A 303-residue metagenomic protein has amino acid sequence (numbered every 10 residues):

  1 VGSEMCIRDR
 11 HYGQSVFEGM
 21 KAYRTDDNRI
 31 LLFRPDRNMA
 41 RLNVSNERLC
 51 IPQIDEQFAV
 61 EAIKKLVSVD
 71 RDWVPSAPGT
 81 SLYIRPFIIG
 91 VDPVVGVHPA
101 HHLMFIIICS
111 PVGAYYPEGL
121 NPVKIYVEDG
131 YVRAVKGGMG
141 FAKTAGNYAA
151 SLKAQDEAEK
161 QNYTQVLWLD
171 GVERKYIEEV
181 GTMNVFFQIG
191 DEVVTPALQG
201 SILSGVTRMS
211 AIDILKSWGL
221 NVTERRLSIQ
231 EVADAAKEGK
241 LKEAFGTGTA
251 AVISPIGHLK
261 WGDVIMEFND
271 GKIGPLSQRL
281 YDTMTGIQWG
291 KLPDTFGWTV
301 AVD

Functional and structural regions predicted by a protein language model:
V1, Y23-N28, P35, V91 (+5 more regions): Short acidic-glycine loop/turn motifs at beta-strand connectors
G2-I7: Short, small-residue-biased leader/transition segments that mark boundaries at the very start of proteins
R8-K21, A250-S254: Conserved phosphate/anionic-ligand binding catalytic regions in large, soluble enzymes, centered on
V16-G19, Y23-A59, L203: Active-site- and interface-proximal helix/loop "cap" or "latch" segments in soluble metabolic and energy-transducing
N38, N43, E47-N162, L276: Extended Lys/Arg-rich, glycine-bearing segments that form polyanion-binding/interaction patches within enzyme domains
D55-Q57, W73-S81, V166-L169, G219-I229 (+1 more regions): Flexible, glycine/charged-enriched surface loops at secondary-structure junctions
P117, I125, V172, Y176-D303: Conserved catalytic-core subdomain
